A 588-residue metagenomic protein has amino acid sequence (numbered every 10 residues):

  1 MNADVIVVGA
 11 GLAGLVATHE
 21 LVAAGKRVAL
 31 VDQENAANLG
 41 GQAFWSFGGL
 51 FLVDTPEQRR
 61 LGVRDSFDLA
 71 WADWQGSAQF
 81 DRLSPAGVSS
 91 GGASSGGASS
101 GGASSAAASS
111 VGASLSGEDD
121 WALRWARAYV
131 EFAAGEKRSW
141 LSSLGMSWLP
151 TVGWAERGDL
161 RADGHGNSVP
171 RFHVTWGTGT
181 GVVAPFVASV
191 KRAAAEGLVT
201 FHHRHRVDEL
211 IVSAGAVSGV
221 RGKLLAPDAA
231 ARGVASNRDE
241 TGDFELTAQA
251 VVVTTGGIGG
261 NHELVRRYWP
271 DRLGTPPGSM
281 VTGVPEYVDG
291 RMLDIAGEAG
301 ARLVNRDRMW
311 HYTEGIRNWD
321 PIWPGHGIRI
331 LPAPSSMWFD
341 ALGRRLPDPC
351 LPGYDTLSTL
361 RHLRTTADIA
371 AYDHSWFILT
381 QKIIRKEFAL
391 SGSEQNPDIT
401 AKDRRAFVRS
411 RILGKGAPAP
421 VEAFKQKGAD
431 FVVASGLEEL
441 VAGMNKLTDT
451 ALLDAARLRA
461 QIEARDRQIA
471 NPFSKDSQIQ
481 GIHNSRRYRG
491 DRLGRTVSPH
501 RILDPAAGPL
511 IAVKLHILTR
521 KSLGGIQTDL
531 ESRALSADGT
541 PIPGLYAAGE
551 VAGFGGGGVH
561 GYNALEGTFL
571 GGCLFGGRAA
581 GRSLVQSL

Functional and structural regions predicted by a protein language model:
M1-A13, A29: Beta1/beta-strand and adjacent pyrophosphate-binding region of the FAD-binding site in flavoprotein oxidoreductases
A13, A36, R344: Conserved Rossmann-like nucleotide-cofactor binding loop
A23-F44: Glycine-rich FAD pyrophosphate-binding loop
G49-G92, A107-V130, L149-P150: Glycine-rich active-site loop/strand segments that organize a redox cofactor
S89-G92, G117-F244, H262-E263, I316 (+1 more regions): Conserved redox-cofactor binding core of oxidoreductases
D228-W319, R364, E566, L570-A579: Glycine-rich loop(s) and the adjacent beta-strand/alpha-helix scaffold that form part
L293, R302-K446, T450-L453: An anion/pyrophosphate-binding glycine-rich loop and adjacent beta-alpha core in soluble alpha-beta enzymes
T450-G555, V559: A glycine-rich dinucleotide-binding beta-alpha-beta segment and adjacent secondary-structure elements that constitute
